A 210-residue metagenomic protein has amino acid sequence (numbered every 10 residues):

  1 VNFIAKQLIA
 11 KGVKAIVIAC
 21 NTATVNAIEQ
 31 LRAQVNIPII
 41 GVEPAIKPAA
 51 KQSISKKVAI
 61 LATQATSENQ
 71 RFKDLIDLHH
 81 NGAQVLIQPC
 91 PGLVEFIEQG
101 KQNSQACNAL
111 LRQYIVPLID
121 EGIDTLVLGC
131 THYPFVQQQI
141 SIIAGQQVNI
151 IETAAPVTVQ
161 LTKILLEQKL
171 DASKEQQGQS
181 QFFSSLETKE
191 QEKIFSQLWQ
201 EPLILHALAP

Functional and structural regions predicted by a protein language model:
V1-P210: Non-catalytic structural scaffold of enzyme domains
